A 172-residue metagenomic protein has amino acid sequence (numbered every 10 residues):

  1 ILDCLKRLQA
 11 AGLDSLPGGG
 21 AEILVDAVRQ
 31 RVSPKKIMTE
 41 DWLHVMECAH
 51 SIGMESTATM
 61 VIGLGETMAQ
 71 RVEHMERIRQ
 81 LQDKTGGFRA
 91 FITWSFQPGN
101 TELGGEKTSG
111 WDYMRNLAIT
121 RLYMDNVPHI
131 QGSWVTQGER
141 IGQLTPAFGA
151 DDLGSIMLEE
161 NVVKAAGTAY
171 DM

Functional and structural regions predicted by a protein language model:
I1-M54, V61-K84, E102-W111, G167-D171: Conserved non-cysteine loop/helix-boundary elements of the Radical SAM core domain that shape
L16-P17, T57, I92, Q131: Structural detector of well-ordered beta-strand residues that form the stable sheet scaffold of enzyme domains
P17, T57-T59, D152-I156: Short hydrophobic alpha-helical runs that function as membrane-insertion/retention elements
G20, M60-V61, G132, M157: Proline- and acidic/polar-enriched loop/turn elements at helix boundaries
A21-I23, S56-T59, Q97, L117-R121: Generic detector of short, locally flexible boundary/turn motifs and exposed helical patches
Q82-M172: Auxiliary Fe-S-binding modules of radical SAM enzymes
